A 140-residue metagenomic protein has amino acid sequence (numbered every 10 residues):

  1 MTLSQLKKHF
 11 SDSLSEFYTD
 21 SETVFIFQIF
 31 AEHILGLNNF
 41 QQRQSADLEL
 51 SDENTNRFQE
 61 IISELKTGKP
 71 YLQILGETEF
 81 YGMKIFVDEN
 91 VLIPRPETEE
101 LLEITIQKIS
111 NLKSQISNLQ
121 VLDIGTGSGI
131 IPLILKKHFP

Functional and structural regions predicted by a protein language model:
M1-L75: N-terminal auxiliary segments of SAM/dcSAM-dependent transferases
Q59-K113, N118-P140: SAM-dependent Rossmann-like transferase core, predominantly class I methyltransferases with a strong bias toward
